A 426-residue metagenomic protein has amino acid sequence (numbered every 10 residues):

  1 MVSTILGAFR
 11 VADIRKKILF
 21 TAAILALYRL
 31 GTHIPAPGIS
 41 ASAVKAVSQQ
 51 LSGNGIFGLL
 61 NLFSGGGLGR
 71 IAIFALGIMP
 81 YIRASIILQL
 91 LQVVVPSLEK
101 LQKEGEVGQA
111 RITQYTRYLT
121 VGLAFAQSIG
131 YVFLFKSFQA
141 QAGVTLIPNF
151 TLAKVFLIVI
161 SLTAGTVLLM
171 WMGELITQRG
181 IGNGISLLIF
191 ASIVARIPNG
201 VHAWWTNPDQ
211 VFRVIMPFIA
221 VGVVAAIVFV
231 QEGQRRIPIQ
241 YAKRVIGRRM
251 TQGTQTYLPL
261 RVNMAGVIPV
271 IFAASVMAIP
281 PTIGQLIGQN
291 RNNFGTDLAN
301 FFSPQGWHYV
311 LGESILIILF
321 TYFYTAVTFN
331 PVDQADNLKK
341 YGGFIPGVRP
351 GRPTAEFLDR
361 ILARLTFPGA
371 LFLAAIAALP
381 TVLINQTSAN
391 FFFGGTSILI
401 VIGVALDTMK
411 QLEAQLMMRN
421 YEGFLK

Functional and structural regions predicted by a protein language model:
M1-Q102, V107-K426: N-terminal cationic and glycine-rich segments that engage phosphates or anionic surfaces
